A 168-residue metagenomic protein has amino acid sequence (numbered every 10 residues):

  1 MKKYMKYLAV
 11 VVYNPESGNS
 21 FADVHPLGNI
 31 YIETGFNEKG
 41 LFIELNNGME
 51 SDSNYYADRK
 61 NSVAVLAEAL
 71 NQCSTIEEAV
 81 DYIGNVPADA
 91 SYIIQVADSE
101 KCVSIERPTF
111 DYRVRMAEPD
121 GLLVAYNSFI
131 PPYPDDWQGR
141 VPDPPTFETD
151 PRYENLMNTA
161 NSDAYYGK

Functional and structural regions predicted by a protein language model:
M1-K168: C-terminal, well-structured catalytic/ligand-binding subdomain of enzymes
